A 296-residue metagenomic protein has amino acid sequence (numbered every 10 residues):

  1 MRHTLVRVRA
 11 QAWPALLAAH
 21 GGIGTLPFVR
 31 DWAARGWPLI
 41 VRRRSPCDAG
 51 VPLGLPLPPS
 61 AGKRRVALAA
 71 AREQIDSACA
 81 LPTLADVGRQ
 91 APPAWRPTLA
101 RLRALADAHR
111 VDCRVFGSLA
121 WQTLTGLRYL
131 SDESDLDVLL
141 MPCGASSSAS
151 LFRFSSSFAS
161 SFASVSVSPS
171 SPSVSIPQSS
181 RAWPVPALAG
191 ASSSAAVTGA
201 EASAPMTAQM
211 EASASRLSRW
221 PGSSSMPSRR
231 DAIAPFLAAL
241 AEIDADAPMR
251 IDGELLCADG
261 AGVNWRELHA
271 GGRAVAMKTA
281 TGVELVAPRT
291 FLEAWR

Functional and structural regions predicted by a protein language model:
M1-S118, L237-M249: Helical scaffold of the NTase/Pol beta-like nucleotidyltransferase catalytic core
G50-P52, E133, D137, R250-D252: Broad gene-expression machinery/nucleic-acid interaction feature
P56-P58, M141-C143, L256: Solvent-exposed residues in well-ordered beta-strands and their adjoining turns, especially edge/terminal strands
S60, A120-W121, A258-G260: Short, solvent-exposed loop/turn segments at secondary-structure junctions
K63, R72-L81, G88-R89, D259-R296: Catalytic cores of NTP-dependent nucleotidyl/adenyl transfer enzymes across multiple folds
R101-L136, L140-L151: Active-site nucleotide-donor binding segment shared across nucleotidyl transfer reactions
G144-A238: Intrinsically disordered, low-complexity terminal tails and inter-domain linkers enriched for S/T/G/P/D/E
P227, D231-M277: Conserved catalytic core of two-metal-ion nucleotidyltransferases
